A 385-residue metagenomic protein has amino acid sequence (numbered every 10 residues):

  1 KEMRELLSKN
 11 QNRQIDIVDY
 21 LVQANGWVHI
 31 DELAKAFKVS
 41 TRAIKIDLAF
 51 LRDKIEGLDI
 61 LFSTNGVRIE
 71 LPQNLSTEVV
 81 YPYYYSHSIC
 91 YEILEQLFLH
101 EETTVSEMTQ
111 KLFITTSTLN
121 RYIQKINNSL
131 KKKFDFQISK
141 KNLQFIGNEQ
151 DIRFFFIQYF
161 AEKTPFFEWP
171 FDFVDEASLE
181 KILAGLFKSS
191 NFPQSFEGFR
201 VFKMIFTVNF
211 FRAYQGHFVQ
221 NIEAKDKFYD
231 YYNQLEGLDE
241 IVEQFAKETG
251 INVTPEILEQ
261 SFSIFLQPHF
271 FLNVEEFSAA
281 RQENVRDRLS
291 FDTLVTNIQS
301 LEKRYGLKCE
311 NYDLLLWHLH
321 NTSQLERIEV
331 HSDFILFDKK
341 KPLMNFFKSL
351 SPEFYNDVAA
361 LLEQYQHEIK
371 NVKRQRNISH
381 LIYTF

Functional and structural regions predicted by a protein language model:
M3-F385: A cross-family "folded-core" feature that marks the main globular domain of proteins
